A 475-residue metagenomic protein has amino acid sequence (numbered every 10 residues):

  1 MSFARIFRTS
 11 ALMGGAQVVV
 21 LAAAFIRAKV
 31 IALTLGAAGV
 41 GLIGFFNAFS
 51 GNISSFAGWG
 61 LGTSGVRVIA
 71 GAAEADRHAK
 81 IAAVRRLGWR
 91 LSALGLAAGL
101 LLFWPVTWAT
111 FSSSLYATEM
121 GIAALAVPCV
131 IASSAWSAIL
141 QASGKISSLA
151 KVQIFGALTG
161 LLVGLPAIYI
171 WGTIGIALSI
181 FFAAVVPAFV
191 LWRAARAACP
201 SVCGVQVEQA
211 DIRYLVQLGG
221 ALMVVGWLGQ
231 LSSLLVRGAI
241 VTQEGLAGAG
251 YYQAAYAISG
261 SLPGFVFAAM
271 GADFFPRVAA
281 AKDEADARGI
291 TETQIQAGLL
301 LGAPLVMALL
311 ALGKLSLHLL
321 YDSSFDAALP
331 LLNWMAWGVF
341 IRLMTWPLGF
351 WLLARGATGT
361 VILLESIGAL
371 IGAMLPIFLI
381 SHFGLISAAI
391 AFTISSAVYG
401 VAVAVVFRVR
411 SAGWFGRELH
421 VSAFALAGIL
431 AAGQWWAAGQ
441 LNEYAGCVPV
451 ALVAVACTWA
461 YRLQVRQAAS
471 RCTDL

Functional and structural regions predicted by a protein language model:
M1-A24, H78-A82, L115-A117, Q206-V225 (+2 more regions): N-terminal membrane topogenesis motif
M1-I6, I180, L191-S233, D273-G289 (+1 more regions): Interhelical loop/hinge segments that connect adjacent transmembrane helices in multipass membrane
R8-V20, A24, F46, S55-T107 (+4 more regions): Membrane-water interface segments that mark the loop-to-transmembrane alpha-helix transition
A22, G121, G368, R417-S470 (+1 more regions): Transmembrane alpha-helical segments of multi-pass transport proteins
K29-V30, G41-G58, A221, V236-A239 (+4 more regions): Alpha-helical transmembrane segments of polytopic membrane transporters and translocases
G58-E74, A142, A255, S259-L299 (+1 more regions): Helix-loop junctions and terminal segments of transmembrane helices in multi-pass membrane transport/translocation
V106-A123, E292, L309-L343, P347 (+1 more regions): Interfacial segments at transmembrane-helix termini and the short loops linking adjacent helices
A117-A124, A150-C199, Y256, S366-M374 (+2 more regions): Hydrophobic alpha-helical transmembrane segments
